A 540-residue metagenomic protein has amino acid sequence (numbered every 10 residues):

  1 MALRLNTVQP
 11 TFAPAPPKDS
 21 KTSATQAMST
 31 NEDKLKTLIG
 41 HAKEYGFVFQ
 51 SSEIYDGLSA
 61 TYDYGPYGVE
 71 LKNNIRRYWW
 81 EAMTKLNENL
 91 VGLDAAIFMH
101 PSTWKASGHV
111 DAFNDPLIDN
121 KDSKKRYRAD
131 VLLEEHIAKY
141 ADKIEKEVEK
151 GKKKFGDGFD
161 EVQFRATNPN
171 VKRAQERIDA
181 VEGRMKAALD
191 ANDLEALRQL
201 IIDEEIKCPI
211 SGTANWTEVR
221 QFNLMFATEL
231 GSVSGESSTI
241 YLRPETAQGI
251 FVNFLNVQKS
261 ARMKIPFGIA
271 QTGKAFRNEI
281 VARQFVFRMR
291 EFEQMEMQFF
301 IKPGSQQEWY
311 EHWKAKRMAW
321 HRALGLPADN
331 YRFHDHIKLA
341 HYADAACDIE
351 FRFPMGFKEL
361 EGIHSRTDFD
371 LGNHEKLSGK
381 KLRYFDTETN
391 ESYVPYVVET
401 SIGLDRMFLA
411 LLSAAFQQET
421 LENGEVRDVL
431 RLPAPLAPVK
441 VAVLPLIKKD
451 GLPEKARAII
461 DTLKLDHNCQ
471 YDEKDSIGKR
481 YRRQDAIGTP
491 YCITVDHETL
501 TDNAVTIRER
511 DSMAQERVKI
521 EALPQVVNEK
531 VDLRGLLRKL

Functional and structural regions predicted by a protein language model:
T7, T11-A24: Short, positively charged and aromatic/hydrophobic N-terminal segments
K21-L540: NTP/phosphate- and nucleic-acid-binding module
